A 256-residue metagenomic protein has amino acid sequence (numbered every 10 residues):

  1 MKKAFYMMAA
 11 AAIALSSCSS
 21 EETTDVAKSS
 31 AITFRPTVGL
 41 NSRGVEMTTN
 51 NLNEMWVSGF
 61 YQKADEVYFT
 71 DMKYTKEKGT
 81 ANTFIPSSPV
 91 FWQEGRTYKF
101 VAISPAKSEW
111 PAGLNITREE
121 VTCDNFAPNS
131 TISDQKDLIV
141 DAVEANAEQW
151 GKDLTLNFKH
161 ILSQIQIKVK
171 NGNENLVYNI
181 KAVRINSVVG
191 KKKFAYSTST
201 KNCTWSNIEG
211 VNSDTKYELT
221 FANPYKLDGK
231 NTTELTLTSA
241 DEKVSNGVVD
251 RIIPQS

Functional and structural regions predicted by a protein language model:
K2-S256: Sec-type signal peptide cleavage vicinity
